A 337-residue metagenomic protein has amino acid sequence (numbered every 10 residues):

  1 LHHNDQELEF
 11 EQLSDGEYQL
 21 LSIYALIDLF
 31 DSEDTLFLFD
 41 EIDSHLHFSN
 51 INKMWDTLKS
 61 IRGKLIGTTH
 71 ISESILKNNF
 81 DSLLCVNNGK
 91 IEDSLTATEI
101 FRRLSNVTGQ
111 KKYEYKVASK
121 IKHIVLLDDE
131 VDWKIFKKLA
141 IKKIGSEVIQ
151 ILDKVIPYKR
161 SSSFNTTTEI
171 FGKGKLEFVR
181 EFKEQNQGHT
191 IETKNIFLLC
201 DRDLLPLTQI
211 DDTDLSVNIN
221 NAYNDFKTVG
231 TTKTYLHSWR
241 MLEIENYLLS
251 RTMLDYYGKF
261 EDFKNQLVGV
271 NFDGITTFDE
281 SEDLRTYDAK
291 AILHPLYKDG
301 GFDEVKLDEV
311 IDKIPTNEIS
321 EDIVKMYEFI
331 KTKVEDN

Functional and structural regions predicted by a protein language model:
L1-A118, K134, P315-D336: Switch/communication elements of ASCE P-loop NTPase nucleotide-binding domains
S32, I61-R62, S119-K122, I191-K194 (+1 more regions): Short, well-ordered loop/turn elements at secondary-structure boundaries
L38, I66-T68, C85, L126 (+2 more regions): A structural signal for short, well-ordered beta-strand segments and their strand-loop junctions that often border
N52-K59, V179, K183-N186, Y223-F226: Short amphipathic alpha-helical segments and helix-helix/interface helices
K64, S82, K154, T234-L236: Conserved beta-strand segments of alpha/beta enzyme cores
E73-L207: RecA-like P-loop NTPase motor core
K194-K298: Activity-critical C-terminal alpha-helical subdomain
G274-N337: Terminal low-complexity/disordered tails
